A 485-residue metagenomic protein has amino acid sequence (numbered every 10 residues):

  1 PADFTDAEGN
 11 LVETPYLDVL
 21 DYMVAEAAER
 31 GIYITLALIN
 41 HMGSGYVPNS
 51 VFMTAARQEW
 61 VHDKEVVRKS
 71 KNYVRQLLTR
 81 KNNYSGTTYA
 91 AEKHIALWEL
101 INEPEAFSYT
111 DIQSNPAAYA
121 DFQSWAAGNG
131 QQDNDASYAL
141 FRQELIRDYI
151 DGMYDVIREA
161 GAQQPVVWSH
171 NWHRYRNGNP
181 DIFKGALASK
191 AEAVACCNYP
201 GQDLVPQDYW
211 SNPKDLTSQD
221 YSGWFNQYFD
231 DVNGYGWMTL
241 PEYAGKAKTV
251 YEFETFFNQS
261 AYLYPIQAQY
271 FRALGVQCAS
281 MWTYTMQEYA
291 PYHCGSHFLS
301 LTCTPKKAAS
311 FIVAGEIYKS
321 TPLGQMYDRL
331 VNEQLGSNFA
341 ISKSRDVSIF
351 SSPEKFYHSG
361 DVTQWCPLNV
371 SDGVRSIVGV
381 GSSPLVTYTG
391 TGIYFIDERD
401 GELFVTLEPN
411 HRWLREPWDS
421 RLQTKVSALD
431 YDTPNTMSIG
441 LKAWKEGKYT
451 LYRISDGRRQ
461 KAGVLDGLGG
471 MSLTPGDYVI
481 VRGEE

Functional and structural regions predicted by a protein language model:
P1-A188: Active-site mouth of glycoside hydrolases
A136, L140-R147, D151-D155, E159-S169 (+1 more regions): Glycoside hydrolase catalytic-domain groove-lining segments
F141-E144, D148-Q164, K190-G201, Y262 (+1 more regions): Active-site-proximal helices and loops of the catalytic beta/alpha 8
F183-S189, Y262-G275: Short, surface-exposed basic-aromatic patches at helix termini and helix-loop junctions that form
I266-T285, H293-C294: C-terminal, active-site-flanking charged/polar segments
T285-S420, S427, Y431, N435: Aromatic- and carboxylate-lined catalytic core of secreted/periplasmic carbohydrate-active enzymes
K445-E485: C-terminal beta-strand-rich structural cap/linker in extracellular carbohydrate-active enzymes
